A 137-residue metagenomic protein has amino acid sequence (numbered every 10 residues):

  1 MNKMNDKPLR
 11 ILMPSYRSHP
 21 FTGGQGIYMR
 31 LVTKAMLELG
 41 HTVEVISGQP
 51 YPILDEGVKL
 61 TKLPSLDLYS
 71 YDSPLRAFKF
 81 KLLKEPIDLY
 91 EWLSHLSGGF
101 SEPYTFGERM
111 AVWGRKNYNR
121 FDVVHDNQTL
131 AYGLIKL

Functional and structural regions predicted by a protein language model:
M1-L66, R115-F121: N-terminal subdomain of nucleotide-sugar transferases
D6-P8, I46-G114: A conserved catalytic-core segment of Leloir-type glycosyltransferases
P20, Y132-G133: Short glycine-rich, flexible loops that bind phosphorylated cofactors or substrates
M29, A131-Y132: Catalytic nucleophile loop
I53, G133-L134: Conserved protein kinase catalytic core
D126-L130: Short His-centered aromatic/hydrophobic patch
L137: Short, conserved loop/helix-junction motifs that constitute active-site signature segments in enzyme catalytic cores
